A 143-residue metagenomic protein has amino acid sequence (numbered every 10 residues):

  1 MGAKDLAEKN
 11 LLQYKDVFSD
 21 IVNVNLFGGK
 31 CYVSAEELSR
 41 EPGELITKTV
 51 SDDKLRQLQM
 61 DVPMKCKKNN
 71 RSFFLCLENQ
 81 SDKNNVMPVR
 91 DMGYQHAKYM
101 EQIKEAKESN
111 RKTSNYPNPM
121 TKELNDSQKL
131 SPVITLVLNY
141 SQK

Functional and structural regions predicted by a protein language model:
M1-K143: Accessory alpha/beta interaction modules
